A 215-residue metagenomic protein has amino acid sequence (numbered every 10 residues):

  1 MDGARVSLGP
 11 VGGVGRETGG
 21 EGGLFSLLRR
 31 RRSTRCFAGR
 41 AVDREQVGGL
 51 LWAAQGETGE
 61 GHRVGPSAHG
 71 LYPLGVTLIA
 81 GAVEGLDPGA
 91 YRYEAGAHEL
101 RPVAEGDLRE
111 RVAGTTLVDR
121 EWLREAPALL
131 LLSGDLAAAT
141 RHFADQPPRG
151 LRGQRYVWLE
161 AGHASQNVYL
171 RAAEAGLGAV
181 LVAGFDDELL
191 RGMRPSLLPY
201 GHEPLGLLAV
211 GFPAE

Functional and structural regions predicted by a protein language model:
M1-A128, M193: N-terminal amphipathic, basic helical "cap/leader" segment at the start of enzyme domains
L50, V76, L130, G134-A138 (+1 more regions): Small-aliphatic-rich amphipathic alpha-helix that forms the alpha element of a beta-alpha
G81-V83, D135, P213: Solvent-exposed coil/turn segments that connect beta secondary-structure elements in extracytoplasmic/periplasmic
D107-R120, R124, L129-D145, R152 (+1 more regions): Hydrophobic alpha-helical transmembrane segments and adjacent short intramembrane/lumenal linkers of inner/organellar
E125-P127, L177, H202-E203: Short coil/turn connectors at secondary-structure junctions
Q146-P148, L198: Short, solvent-exposed amphipathic alpha-helical segments in soluble enzyme and RNA/protein-processing domains
P195-E215: A glycine-rich helix N-cap at a beta->alpha junction
